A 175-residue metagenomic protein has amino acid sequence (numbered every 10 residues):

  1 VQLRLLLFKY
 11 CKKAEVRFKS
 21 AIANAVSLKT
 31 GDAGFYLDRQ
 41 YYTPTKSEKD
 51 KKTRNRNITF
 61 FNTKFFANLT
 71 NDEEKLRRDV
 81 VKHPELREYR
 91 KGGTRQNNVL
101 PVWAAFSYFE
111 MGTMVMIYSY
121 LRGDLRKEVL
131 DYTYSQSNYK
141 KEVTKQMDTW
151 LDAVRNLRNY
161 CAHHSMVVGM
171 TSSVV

Functional and structural regions predicted by a protein language model:
V1-V175: Long, contiguous internal "core" modules enriched in hydrophobic/ aromatic residues
